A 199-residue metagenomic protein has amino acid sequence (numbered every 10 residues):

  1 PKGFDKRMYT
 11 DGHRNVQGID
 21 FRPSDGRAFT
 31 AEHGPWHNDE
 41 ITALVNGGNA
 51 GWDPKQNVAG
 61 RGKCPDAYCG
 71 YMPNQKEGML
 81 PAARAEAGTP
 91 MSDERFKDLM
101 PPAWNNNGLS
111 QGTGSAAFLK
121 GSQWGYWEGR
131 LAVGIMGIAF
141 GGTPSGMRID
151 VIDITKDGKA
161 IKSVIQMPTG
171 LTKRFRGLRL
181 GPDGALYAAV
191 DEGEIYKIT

Functional and structural regions predicted by a protein language model:
P1-I165, I198: Beta-propeller domain segments
P35-N38, T172, E192: Alpha-helix N-cap/helix-start and coil->helix boundary motif
M147-D150, K173-R176, G193: A generic structural signal for well-ordered alpha-helical surface patches
K159-P182: Conserved blade-ending motifs and adjacent loop-strand segments that build the rim/top face of beta-propeller domains
R179-T199: Blade-level signature of beta-propeller repeat domains, shared across WD40, Kelch, NHL, RCC1 and BNR/Asp-box propellers
